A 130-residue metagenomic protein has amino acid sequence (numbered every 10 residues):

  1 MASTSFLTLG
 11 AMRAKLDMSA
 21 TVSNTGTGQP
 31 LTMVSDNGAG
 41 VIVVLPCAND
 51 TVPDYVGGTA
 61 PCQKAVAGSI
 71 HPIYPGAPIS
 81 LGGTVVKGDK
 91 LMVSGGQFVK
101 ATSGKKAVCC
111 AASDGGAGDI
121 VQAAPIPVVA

Functional and structural regions predicted by a protein language model:
M1-A130: Surface-exposed, low-hydrophobicity beta-strand/loop segments enriched in small/polar/acidic residues
